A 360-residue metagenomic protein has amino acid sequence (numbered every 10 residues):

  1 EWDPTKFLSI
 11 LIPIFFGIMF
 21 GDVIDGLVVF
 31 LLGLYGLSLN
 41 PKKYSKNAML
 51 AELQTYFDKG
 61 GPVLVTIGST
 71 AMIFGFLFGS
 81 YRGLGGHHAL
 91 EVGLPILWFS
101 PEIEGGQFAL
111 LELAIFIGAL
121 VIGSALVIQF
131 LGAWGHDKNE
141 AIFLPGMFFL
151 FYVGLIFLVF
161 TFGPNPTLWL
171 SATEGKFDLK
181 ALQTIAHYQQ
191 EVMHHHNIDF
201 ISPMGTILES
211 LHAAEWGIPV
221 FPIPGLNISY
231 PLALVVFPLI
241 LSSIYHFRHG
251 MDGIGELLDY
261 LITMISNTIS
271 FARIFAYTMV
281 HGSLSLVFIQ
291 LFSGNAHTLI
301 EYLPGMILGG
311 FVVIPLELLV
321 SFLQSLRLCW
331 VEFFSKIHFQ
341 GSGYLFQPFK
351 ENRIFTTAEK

Functional and structural regions predicted by a protein language model:
E1-K360: Conserved, carboxylate-rich catalytic/transport cores that coordinate ions
